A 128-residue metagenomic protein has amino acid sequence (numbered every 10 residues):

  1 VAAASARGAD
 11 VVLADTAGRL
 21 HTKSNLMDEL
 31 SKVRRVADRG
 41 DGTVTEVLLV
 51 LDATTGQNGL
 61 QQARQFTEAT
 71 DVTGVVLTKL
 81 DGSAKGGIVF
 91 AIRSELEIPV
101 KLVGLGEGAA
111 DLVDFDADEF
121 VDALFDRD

Functional and structural regions predicted by a protein language model:
V1-D128: P-loop/Walker A NTP-binding module and the surrounding RecA-like catalytic core of P-loop NTPases
